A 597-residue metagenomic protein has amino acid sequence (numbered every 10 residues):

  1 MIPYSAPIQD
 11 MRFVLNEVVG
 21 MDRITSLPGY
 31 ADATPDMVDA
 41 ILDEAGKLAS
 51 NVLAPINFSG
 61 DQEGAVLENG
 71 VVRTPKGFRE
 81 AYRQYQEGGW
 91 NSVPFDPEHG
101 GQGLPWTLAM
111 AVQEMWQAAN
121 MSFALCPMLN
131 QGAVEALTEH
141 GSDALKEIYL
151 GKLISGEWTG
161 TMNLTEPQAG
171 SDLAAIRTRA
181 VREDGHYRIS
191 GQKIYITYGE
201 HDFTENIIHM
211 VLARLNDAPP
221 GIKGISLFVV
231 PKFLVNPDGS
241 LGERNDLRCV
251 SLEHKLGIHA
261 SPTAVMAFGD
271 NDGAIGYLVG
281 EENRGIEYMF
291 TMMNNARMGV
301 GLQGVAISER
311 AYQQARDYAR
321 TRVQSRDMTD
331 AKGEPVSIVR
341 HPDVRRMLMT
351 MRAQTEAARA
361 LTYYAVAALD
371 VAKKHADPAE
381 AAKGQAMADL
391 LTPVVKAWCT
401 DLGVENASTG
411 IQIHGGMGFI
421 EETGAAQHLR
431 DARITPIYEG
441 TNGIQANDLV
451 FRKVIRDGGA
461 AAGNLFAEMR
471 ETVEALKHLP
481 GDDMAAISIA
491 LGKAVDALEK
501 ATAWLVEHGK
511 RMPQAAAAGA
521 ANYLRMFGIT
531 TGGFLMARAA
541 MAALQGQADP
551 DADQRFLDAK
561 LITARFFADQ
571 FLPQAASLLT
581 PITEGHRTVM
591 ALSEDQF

Functional and structural regions predicted by a protein language model:
M1-A124, I148, D370, T580-P581 (+1 more regions): Amphipathic, small/basic residue-rich leader segments at the start of a protein or domain
M1-T25, A274-N283, Q314, R320-T321 (+1 more regions): Acidic, low-complexity proline/glycine-rich segments
I2-S5, R182, I258, Y364 (+2 more regions): Alpha-helix capping/hinge segments and adjacent helical runs
G29-D32, Q62-T74, R284-G299, Q313-R352 (+4 more regions): Glycine-rich cofactor-pocket loops
A65, F78, L129-N130, G141-T178 (+5 more regions): Internal maturation/activation junctions in enzymes
H99, R456, T472-F597: C-terminal amphipathic alpha-helical interaction region
H186, S190-R244: A short core secondary-structure module
Y195-T197, L234-V250, K255, P262-A296 (+2 more regions): A glycine-rich, basic-preceded beta-loop-alpha segment at the flavin cofactor/substrate interface of flavin-utilizing
